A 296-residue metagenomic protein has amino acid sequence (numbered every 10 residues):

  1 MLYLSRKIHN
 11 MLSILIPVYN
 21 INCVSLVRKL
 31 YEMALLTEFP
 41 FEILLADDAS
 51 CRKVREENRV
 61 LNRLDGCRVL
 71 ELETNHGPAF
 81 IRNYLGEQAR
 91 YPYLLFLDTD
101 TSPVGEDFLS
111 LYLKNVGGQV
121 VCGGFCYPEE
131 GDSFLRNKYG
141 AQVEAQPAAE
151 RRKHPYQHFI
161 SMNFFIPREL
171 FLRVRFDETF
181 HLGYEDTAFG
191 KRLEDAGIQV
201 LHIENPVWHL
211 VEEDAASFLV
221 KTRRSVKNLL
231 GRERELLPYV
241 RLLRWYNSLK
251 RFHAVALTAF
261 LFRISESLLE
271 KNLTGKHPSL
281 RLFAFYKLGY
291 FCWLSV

Functional and structural regions predicted by a protein language model:
L30-E71: Acidic donor-binding segment of Leloir-type glycosyltransferases
L72-A89: Glycine-rich, basic loop-to-helix element that forms the pyrophosphate-binding segment of sugar-nucleotide handling
L94: Short aromatic/hydrophobic "clamp" motif used to bind/position activated sugar donors
S102, E106-R136: Conserved donor NDP-sugar-binding/catalytic core segment of glycosyltransferases
P147-I166, H181-L182: A recurrent flexible, glycine/aromatic-enriched loop bordering the glycosyltransferase active site that acts as
L182-F189: Acidic donor-binding loop at a coil-to-helix junction in glycosyltransferase catalytic cores that engages
A196, L201-L236: Active-site donor/metal-binding and catalytic loop motifs of nucleotide-sugar-dependent glycosylation enzymes
R224-N228, Y239-V296: Non-catalytic, C-terminal membrane-associated alpha-helical segments of glycosyltransferases
